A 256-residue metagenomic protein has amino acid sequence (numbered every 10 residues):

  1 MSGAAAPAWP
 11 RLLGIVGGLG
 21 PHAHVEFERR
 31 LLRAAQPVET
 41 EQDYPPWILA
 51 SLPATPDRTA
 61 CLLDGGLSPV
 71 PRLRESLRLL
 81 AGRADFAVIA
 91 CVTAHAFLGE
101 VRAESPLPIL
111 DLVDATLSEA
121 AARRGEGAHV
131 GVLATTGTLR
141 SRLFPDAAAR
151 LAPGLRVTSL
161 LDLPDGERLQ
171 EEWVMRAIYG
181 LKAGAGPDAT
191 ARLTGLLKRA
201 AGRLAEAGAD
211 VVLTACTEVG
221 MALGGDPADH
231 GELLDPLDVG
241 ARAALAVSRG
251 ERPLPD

Functional and structural regions predicted by a protein language model:
M1-D256: Non-catalytic structural scaffold of enzyme domains
